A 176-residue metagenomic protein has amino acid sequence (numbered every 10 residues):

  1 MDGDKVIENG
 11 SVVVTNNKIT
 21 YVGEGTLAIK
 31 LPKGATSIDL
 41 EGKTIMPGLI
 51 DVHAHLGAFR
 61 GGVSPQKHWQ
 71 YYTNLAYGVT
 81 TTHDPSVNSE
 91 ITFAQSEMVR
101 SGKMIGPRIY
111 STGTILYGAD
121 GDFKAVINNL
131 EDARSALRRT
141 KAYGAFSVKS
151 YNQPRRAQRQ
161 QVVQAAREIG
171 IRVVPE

Functional and structural regions predicted by a protein language model:
D4-M46: Histidine-rich, glycine-flanked metal-binding segment
Y21-G23, V173-E176: Short, hydrophobic beta-strand segments that form beta-sheet elements in well-ordered domains
G25-T26, D51, V63: A generic structural motif
L40, T44-I45, L49-G57, Q66-P175: Divalent-metal coordination cores built from histidine and acidic residues
F59-G61: N-terminal processing/targeting junctions
